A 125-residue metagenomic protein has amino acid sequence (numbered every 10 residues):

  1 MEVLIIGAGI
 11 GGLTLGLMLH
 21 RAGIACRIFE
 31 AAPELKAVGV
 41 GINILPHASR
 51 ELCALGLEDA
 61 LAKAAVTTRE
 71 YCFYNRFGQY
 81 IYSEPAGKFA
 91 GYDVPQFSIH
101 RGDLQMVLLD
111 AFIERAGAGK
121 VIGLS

Functional and structural regions predicted by a protein language model:
M1-G11: Beta1/beta-strand and adjacent pyrophosphate-binding region of the FAD-binding site in flavoprotein oxidoreductases
M1-V3, H47-S125: Conserved N-terminal helical subregion
A8, G41, F97-R101: Aromatic-acidic/polar surface patches that form glycan- and anion
T14: Conserved SAM/SAH-binding loop-helix junction of Class I S-adenosyl-L-methionine-dependent methyltransferases
H20-V40: Glycine-rich FAD pyrophosphate-binding loop
P33-C53: Conserved N-terminal glycine-rich FAD pyrophosphate-binding loop of Rossmann-like flavoproteins
